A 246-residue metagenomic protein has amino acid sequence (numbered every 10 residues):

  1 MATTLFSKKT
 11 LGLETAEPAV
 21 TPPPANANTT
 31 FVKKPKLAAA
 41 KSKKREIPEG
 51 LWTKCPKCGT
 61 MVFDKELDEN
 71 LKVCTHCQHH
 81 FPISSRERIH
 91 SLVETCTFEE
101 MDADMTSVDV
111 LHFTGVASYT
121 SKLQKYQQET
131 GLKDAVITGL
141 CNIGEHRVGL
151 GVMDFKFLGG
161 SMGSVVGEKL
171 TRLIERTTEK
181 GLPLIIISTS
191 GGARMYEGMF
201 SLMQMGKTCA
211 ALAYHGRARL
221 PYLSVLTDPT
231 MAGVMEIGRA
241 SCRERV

Functional and structural regions predicted by a protein language model:
M1-L223, P229: Terminal-region recognition feature
T227-I237: Gly/Ser-rich catalytic serine loop of serine hydrolases
E236-V246: Residue-level detector of conserved catalytic or cofactor/ligand-binding positions in enzyme active sites
